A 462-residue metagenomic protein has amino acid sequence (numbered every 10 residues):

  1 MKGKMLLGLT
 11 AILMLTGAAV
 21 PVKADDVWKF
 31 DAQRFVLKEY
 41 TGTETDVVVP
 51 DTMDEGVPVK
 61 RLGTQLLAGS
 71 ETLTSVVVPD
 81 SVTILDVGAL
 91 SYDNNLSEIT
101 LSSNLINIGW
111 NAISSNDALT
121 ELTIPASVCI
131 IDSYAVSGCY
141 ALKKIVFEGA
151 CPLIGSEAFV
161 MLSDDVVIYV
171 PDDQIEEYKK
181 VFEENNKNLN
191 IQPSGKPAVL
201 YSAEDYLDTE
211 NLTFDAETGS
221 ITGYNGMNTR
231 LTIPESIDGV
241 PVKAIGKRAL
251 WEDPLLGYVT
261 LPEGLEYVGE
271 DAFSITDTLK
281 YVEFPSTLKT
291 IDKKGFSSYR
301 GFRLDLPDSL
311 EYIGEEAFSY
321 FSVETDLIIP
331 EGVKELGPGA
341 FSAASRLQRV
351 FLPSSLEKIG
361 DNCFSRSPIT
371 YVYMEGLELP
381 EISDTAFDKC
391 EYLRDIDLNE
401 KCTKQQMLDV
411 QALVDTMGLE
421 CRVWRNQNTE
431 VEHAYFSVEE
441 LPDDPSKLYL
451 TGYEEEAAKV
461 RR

Functional and structural regions predicted by a protein language model:
M1-G8: Positively charged n-region of N-terminal signal peptides that target proteins for export
G8-G17: Bacterial N-terminal signal peptides
V20-A24: Sec/Tat signal peptide C-region and signal peptidase I cleavage site
D26-F35: Short N-terminal segments immediately surrounding and downstream of signal-peptide cleavage
D26-V27, G42-K60, E71-I84, D93-N107 (+17 more regions): Structural signature of tandem-repeat unit edges
T64-L66, D86-A89, G109-A112, D132-A135 (+8 more regions): Consensus positions within tandem repeat domains that build extended binding/scaffold surfaces
S137, E157-M161, V181-F182, T385-K389 (+1 more regions): A structural signal for leucine-rich repeat
V181-L189: Helix-loop-beta element that forms the nucleotide-linked donor phosphate-binding surface in glycosyltransferases
